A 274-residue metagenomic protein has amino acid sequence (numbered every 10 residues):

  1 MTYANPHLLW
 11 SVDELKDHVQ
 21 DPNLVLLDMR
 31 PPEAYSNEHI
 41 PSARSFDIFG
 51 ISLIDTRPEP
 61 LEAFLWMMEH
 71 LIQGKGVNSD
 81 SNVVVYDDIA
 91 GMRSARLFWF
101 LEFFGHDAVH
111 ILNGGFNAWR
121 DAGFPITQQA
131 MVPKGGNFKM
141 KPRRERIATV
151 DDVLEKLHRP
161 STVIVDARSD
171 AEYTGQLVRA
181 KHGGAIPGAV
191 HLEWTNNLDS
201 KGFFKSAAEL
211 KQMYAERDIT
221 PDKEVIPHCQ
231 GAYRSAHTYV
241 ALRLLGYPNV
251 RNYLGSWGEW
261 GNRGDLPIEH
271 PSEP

Functional and structural regions predicted by a protein language model:
M1-P274: Cytosolic catalytic domains that perform sulfur/thiol-centered chemistry
